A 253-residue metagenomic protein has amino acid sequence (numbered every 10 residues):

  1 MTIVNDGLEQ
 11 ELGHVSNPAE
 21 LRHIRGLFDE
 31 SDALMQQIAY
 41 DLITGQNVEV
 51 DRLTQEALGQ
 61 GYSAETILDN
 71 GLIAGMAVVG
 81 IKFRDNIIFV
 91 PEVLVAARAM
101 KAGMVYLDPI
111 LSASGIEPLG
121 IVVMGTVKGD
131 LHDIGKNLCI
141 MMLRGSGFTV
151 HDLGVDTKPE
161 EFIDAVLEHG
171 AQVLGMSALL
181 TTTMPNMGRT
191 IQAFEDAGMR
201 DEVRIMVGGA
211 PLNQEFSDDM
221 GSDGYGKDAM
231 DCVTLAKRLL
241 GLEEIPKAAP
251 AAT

Functional and structural regions predicted by a protein language model:
M1-P109: Long amphipathic alpha-helical segments
V79-G80, I121-T126, M176-S177: Short, hydrophobic beta-strand segments
L111-K128: Glycine/charge-rich, flexible interdomain linkers and switch-proximal surface loops that mediate coupling
G135-N137: Cytosolic, long alpha-helical scaffolding segments
C139-S146, H151-S222, D231, L235-K237 (+1 more regions): Cofactor-cradling patches in redox/metallo enzymes
L240-A252: The C-terminal output helix
